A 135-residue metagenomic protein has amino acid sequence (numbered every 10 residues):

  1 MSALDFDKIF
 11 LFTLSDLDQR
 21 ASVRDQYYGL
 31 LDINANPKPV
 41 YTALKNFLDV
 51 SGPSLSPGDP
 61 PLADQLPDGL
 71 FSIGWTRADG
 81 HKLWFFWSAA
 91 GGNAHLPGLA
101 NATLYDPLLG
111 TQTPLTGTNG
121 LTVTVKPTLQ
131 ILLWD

Functional and structural regions predicted by a protein language model:
M1-K45, D49, G58-P67: Aromatic/acidic polysaccharide-binding cleft in carbohydrate-active enzymes
L17, G92, G110-Q112: Surface-exposed, flexible loop/turn segments at secondary-structure boundaries
D32, L66, R77, T103-P107 (+1 more regions): Acidic surface patches and DE-rich sequence motifs
A63-A100: Carbohydrate-binding surface patches
H81-K82, A102, L121, Q130: Hydrophobic residues embedded in beta-strands of well-ordered beta-sheets
G98-Q112: Solvent-exposed beta-hairpin/edge-strand motifs
L115-D135: C-terminal beta-strand-rich structural cap/linker in extracellular carbohydrate-active enzymes
